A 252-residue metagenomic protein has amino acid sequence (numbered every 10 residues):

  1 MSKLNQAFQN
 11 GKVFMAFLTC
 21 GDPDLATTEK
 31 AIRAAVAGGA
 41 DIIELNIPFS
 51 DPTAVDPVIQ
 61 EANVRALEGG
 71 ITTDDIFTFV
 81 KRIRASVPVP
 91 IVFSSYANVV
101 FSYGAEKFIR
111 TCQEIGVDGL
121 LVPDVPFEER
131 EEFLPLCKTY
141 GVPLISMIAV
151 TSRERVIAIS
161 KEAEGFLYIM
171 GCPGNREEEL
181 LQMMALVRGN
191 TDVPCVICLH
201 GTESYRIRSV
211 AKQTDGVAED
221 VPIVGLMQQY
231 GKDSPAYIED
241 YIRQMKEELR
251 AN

Functional and structural regions predicted by a protein language model:
M1-L18, K81-A85: N-terminal amphipathic alpha-helix/helix-capping segment at the start of soluble metabolic enzymes
N10-M15, S86-Y96, C137-M147, V187-T202 (+1 more regions): Short beta-strand/loop segments at the ligand-binding rim of alpha/beta enzyme cores
L25-A34, T151-K161, I197-V217: Catalytic cores of alpha/beta
D41-P52, I115-L121, P126-E129, Y168-R176 (+1 more regions): Glycine-rich phosphate-binding active-site loops on the catalytic face of alpha/beta enzymes
I42, I47-F49, Q60-V125, L249: Active-site beta->alpha loop and helix N-cap motifs at the rims of alpha/beta catalytic domains
I59-E61, G69, I157-T191, L226-Y230: Glycine/Thr-rich beta-alpha phosphate-binding loop at enzyme active sites
N98-V99, A105-L181: Conserved anion-binding
R188-V196, S204-Y205, K212-N252: Alpha/beta catalytic cores of nucleotide-metabolism and tRNA/nucleoside-modifying enzymes
